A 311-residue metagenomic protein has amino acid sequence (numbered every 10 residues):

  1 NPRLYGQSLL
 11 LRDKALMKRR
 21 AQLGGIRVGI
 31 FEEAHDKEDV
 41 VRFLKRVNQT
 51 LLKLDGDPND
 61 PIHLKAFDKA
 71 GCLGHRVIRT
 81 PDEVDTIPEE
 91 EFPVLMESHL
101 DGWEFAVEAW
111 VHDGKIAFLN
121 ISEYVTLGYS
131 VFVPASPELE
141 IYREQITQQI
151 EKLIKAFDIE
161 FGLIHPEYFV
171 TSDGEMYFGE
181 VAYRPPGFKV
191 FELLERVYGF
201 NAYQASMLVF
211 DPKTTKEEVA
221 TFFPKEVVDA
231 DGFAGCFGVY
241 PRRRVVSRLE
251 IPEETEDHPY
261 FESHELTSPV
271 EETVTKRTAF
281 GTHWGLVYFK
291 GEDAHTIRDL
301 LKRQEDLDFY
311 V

Functional and structural regions predicted by a protein language model:
N1-R46, A70, H283, T296-R303: Conserved N-proximal alpha/beta basic substrate-recognition cap immediately N-terminal to, or forming the N-lobe
Q7-A15, Y129-S130, V246-L249: Short, charged, surface-exposed secondary-structure boundary motifs
Q22-L119: Rossmann-like NAD(P)H-binding beta-loop-alpha module
H75-D173: Internal nucleotide-binding/catalytic subdomain
A117, Y177-E180: Protein kinase-like catalytic core scaffold
Q145-H165, S172, A182-R244: Active-site "cap" helix and flanking loop/linker of ATP-utilizing ligase/carboxylase catalytic domains
T171-Y177, T278-H283: A short, glycine/Asx- and small/polar-enriched loop/turn that sits immediately N-terminal to a beta-strand
M207-V311: Peripheral (often C-terminal) accessory segments that flank ATP-dependent C-N-forming ligase machineries
